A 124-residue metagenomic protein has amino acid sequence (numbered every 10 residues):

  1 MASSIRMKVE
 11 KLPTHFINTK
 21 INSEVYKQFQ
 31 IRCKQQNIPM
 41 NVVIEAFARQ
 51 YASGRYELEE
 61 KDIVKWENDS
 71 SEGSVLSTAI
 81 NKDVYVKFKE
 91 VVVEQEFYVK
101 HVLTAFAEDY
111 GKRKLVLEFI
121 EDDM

Functional and structural regions predicted by a protein language model:
M1-S23, C33, E57-K82, V92: Short Lys/Arg-rich basic patches
R32, Q36-K61, Q95-M124: Short, basic amphipathic alpha-helical segments that act as recognition/interaction helices in nucleic-acid-binding
S71-D109: Conserved small-residue-rich
